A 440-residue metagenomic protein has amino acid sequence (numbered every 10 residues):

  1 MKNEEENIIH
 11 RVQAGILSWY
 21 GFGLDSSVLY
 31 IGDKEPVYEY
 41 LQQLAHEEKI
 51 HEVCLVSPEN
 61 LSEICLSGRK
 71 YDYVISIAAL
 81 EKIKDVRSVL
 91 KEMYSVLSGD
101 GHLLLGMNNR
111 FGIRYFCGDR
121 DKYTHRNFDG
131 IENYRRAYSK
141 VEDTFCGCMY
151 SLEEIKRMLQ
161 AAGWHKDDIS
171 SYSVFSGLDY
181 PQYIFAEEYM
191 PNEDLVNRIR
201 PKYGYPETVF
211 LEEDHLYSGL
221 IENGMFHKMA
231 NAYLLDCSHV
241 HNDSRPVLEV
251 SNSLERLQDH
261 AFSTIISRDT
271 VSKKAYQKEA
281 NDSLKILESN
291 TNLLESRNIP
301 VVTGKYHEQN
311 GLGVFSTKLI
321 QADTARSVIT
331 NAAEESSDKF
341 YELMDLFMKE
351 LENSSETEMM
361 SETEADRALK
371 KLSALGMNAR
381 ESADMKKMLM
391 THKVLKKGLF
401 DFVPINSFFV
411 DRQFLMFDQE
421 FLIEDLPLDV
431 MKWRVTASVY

Functional and structural regions predicted by a protein language model:
E6-S26: Conserved alpha-helix/loop element of class I SAM-dependent methyltransferases that forms part of the SAM/SAH-binding
V74-I75: Hydrophobic beta-strand segment of the Class I
R87-H102: A short glycine-rich, Lys/Arg-flanked "PGG" loop and its adjoining helix->strand segment in the class I
L105-D129: Conserved class I S-adenosyl-L-methionine
T124, D129, E381-Y440: Catalytic activation segment of kinase domains across protein kinase-like and atypical kinase folds
A137-R157: Acceptor-substrate binding/catalytic loop of class I
D168-E207: Conserved catalytic loop of SAM-dependent methyltransferase domains
H241-N378: Conserved ATP-binding subdomain of kinase catalytic cores across diverse folds
